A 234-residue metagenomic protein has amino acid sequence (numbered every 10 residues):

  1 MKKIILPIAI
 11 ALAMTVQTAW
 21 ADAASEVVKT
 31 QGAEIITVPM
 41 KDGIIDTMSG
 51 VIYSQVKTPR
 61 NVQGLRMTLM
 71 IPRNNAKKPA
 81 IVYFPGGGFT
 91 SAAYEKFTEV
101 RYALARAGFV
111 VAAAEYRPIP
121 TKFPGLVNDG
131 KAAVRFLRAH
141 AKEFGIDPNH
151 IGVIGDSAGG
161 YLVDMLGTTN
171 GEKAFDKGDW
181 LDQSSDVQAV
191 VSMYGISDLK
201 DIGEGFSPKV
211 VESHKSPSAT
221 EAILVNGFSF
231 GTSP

Functional and structural regions predicted by a protein language model:
M1-I4: Positively charged n-region of N-terminal signal peptides that target proteins for export
P7-T15: Bacterial N-terminal signal peptides
V16-A21: Sec/Tat signal peptide C-region and signal peptidase I cleavage site
D22-P234: Alpha/beta-hydrolase superfamily serine-hydrolase fold, recognizing
